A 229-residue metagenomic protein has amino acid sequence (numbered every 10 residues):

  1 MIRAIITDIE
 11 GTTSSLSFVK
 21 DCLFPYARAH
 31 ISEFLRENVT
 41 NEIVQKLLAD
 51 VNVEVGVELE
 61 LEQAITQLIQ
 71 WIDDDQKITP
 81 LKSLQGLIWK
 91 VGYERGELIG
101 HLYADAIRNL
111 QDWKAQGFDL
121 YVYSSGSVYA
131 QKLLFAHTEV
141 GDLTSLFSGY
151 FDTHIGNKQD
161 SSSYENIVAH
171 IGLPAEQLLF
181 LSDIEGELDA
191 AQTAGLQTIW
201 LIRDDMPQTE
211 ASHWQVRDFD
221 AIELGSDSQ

Functional and structural regions predicted by a protein language model:
M1-I2, S148-Q229: Asp-based, Mg2+/Mn2+-dependent phosphohydrolase catalytic module
I2-D21: Asp-based phosphoryl-transfer active-site loop
I6, S15, Y121-S124, F180: A structural signal for short, well-ordered beta-strand segments and their strand-loop junctions that often border
T13-S17, Y129-K132, D189, P207-T209: Short catalytic/ligand-binding loop motif for oxyanion handling, primarily in non-cytosolic enzymes, centered on
S17-Q70: Conserved phosphoryl-transfer catalytic core
V55-A104: Metal-dependent phosphoesterase signature
G86, G96-T138: Substrate-recognition element of Asp-dependent hydrolases with the DxDx(T/V) motif
K90-L98, L143-G156: Glycine-rich phosphate-binding "P-loop"
